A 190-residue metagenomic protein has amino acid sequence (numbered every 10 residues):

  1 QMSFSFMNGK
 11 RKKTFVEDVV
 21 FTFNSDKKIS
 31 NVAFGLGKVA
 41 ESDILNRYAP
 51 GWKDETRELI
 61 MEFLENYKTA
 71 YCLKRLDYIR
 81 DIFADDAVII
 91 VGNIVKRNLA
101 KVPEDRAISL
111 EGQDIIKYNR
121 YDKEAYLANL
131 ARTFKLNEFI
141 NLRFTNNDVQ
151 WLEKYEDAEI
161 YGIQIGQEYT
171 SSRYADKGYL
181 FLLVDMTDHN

Functional and structural regions predicted by a protein language model:
Q1-T22, P103-K177: Surface-exposed, charged secondary-structure patches
F4, L36-K38, F83-D86, N93-I94 (+1 more regions): A mature extracytoplasmic/lumenal domain signature
T14-S30, D176-H189: A short, surface-exposed beta-strand/turn
D26-K38, A158-G166, H189-N190: Short, well-ordered strand-loop elements centered on a beta-strand within folded domains, enriched for acidic residues
K27-L73, D77, D81: Short, low-complexity N-terminal intrinsically disordered segments enriched in polar/charged residues
A33-A40, R97-R106: Short, compositionally biased low-complexity segments
K68-C72, A84, V88, A131-F139: Sec-exported extracytoplasmic/periplasmic mature domains
K74-V102: Short, well-ordered alpha-helical segments enriched in acidic and aromatic residues
